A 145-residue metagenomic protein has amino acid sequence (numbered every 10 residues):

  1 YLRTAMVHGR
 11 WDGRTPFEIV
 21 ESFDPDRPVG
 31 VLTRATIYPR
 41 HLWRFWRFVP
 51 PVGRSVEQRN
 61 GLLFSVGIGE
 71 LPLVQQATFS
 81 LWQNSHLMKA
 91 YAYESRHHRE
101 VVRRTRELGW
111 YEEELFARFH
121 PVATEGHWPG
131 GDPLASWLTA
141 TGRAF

Functional and structural regions predicted by a protein language model:
Y1-Q75, H86-E94, E114-F145: Short S/T/G/P-rich N-terminal loop/turn motif that feeds into the first structured element of a domain
F79: Helix-loop elements that line ligand-binding/catalytic pockets
A90-Y91, H97-E113: Extended hydrophobic/aromatic segments used for targeting, binding, or gating
